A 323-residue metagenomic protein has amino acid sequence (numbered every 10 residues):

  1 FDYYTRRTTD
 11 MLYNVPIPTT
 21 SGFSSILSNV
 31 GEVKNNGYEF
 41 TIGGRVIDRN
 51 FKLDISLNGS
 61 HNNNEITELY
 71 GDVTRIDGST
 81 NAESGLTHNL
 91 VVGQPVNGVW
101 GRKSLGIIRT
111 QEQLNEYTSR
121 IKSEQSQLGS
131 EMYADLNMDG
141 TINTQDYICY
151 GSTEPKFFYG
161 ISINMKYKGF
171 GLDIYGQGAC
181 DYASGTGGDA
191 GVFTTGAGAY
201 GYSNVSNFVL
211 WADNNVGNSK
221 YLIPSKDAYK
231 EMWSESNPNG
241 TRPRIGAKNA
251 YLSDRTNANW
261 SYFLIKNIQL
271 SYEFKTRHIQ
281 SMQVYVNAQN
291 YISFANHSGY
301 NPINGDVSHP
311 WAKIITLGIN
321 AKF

Functional and structural regions predicted by a protein language model:
D2-Q94, L252-F323: Extracellular/periplasmic, surface-exposed regions of secreted and cell-surface proteins
T5-N35, Y175-N207: Small-side-chain secondary-structure face that scaffolds active or pore-lining regions
L12-P16, G37, Y133-T141, N237-A247 (+1 more regions): Active-site-adjacent bridging/hinge elements
S24, T144-Y147, K156, N249-N257: Glycine- and acidic
S28, Y38, I47-S152, G191-F193 (+1 more regions): Conserved small-residue
K34-N36, I142, G151-Y159, W311: Short, glycine/acidic-rich beta->alpha junctions
Y150-G187: Glycine-rich, aromatic-lined ligand/substrate-binding cores of catalytic and carbohydrate-binding domains
A179-Q283: Extracytoplasmic gating/loop element in the C-terminal half of outer-membrane beta-barrel translocons and assembly
